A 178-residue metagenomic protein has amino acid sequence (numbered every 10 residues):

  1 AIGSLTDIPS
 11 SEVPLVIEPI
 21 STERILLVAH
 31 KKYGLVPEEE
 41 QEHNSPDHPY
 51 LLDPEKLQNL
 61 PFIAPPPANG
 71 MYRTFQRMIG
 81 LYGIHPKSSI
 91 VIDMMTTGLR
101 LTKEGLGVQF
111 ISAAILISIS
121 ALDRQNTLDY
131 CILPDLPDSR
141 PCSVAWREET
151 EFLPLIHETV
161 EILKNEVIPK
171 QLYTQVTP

Functional and structural regions predicted by a protein language model:
A1-K31, V36-E40, I119, D129: Short beta-strand-centered segments that line the small-molecule binding cleft or hinge of alpha/beta clamshell
S4, A68-Y130: Hydrophobic hinge/microswitch elements
L15-V16, D47, L51, D129-L133: Short beta-strand/turn micro-motifs at beta-sheet edges
E18, E55, L99-R100: Alpha-helical segments flanking ligand/cofactor-binding loops in enzyme cores
E23, T97, R140: Conserved sugar-transfer catalytic core signal across GT-A, GT-B, and GT-C glycosyltransferases
L35-E39, H43-Y82, F152-V160, K170-V176: Secondary-structure junction motif
D129-Y173: A late-sequence structural motif
